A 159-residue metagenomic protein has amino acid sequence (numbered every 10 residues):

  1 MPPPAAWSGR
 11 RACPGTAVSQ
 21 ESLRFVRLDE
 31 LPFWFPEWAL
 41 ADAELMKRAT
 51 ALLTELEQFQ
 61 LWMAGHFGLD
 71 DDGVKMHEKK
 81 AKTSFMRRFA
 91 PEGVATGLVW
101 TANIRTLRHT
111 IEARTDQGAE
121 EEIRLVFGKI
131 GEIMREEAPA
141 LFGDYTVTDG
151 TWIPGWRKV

Functional and structural regions predicted by a protein language model:
M1-V159: Family-specific signature for flavin-dependent thymidylate synthase
